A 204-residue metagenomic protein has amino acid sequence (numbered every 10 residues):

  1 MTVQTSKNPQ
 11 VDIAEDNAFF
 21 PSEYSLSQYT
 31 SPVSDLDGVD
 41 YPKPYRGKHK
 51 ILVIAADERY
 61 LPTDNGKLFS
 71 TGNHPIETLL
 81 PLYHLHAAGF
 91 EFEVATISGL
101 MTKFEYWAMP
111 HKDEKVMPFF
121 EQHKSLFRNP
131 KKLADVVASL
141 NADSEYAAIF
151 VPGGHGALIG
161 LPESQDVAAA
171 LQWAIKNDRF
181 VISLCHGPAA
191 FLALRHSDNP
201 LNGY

Functional and structural regions predicted by a protein language model:
M1-N177, A190-Y204: Extended, subdomain-level signal for the structured scaffold at the beginning of enzyme domains
V181-P188: Short, thiol/selenol-centered motifs that function as redox-active sites or metal-ligating centers
